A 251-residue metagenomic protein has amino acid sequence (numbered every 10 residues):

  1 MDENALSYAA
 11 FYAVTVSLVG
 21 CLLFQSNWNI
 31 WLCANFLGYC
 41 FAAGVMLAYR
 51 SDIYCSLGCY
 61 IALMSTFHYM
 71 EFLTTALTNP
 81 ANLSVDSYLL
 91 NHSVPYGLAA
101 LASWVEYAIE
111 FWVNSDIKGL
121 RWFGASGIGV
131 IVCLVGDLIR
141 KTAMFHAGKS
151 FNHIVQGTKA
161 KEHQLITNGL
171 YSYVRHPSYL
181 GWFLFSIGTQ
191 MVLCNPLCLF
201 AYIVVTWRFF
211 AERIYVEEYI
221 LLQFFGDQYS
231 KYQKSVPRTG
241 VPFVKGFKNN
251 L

Functional and structural regions predicted by a protein language model:
M1-K161, G188-L251: Membrane-anchoring alpha-helices and their flanking helix-loop junctions
I154-W182: Active-site-proximal inter-transmembrane loops
